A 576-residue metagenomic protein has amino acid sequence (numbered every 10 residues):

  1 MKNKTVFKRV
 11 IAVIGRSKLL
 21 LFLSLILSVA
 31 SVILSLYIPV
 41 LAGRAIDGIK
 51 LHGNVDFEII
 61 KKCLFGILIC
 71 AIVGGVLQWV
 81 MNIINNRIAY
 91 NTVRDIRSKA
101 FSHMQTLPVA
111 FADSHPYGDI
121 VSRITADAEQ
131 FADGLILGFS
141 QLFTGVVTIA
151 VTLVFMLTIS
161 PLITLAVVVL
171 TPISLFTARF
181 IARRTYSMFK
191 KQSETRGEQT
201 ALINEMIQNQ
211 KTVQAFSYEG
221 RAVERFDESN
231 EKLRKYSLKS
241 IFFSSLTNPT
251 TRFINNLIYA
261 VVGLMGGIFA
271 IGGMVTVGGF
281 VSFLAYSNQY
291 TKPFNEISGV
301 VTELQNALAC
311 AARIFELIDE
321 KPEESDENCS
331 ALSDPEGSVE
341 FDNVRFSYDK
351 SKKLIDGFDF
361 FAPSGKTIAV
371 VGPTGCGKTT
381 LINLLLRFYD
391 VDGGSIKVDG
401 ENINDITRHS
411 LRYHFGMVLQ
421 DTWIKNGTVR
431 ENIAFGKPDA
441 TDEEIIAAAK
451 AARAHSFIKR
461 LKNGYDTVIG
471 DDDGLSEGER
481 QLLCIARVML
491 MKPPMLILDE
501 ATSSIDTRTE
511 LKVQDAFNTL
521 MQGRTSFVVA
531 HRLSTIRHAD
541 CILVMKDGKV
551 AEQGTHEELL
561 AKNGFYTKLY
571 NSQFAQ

Functional and structural regions predicted by a protein language model:
V6, I14, I46, M81 (+3 more regions): Juxtamembrane loop-to-helix connectors within ABC transporter transmembrane domains
L21-L77, I84, T158-L162, G273-V277: Transmembrane helix-loop-helix hairpins at lipid-water interfaces of multipass membrane proteins, especially the type-1
Y37-P39, G43, C70-V76, F139-A182 (+1 more regions): A hydrophobic transmembrane-helix motif
I69-V73, I203, F253, L257 (+1 more regions): Hydrophobic transmembrane alpha-helices
Y90, S98-S122, A126-A128, L202-R225 (+6 more regions): Short intracellular "coupling" helices and adjacent cytoplasmic loop segments at the cytosolic face of multi-pass
V109-A110, A126-L135, F139, R184-E205 (+4 more regions): An intracellular "coupling" helix at the cytosolic face of ABC transporter transmembrane type-1 domains
Y218, F242, Y259, Q289-L317: Cytosolic ends of transmembrane helices, especially the final helix of ABC transmembrane type-1 domains
D326, L332-Q576: ABC-type nucleotide-binding domain
